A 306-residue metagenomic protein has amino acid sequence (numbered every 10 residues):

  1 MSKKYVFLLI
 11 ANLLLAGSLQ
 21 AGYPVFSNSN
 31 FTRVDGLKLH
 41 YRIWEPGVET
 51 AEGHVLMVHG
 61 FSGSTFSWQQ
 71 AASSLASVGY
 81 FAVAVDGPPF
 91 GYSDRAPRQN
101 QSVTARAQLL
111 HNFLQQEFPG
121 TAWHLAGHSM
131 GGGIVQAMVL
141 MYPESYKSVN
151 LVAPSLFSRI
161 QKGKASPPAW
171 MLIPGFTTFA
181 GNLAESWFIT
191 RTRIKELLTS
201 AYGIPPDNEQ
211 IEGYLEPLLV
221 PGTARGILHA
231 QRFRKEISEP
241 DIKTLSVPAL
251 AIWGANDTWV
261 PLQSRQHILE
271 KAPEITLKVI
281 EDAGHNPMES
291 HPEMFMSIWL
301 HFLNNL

Functional and structural regions predicted by a protein language model:
T32-G36, R42-E45, A84-A126, S297: Active-site loop/oxyanion-hole signature of alpha/beta-hydrolase fold enzymes
I43-Y92: Conserved HGGG/HGGXW glycine-rich cap/lid loop of the alpha/beta-hydrolase fold
G127, G131, V135: Gly/Ala-rich beta-loop-alpha elbow adjacent to hydrolase catalytic centers
L140, V149-N182: Flexible "cap/lid" loop of the alpha/beta hydrolase fold
I160-A165, L183-K243: Conserved alpha/beta-hydrolase catalytic His-Asp/Glu region
Q210, V247, P261-E270: Short alpha-helix in the alpha/beta-hydrolase fold that links the catalytic acid
L245, A251-W253, D257: Short beta-strand/loop motif that positions the catalytic acidic residue of the alpha/beta-hydrolase fold
P273-L306: Catalytic active-site module of serine/aspartate enzymes centered on a nucleophile-bearing elbow/loop
